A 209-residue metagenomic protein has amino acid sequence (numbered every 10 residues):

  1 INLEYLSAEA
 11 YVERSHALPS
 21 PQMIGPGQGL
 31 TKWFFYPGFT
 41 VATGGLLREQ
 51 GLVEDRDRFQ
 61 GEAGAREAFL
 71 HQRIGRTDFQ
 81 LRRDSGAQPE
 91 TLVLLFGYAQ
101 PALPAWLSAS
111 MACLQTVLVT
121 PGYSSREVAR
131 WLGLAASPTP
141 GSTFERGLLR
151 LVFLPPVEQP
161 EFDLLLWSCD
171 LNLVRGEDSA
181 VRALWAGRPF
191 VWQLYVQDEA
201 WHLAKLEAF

Functional and structural regions predicted by a protein language model:
Y5-S7, G122-S125, E177-S179: Short, polar loop motifs at secondary-structure junctions
S7-P104: A nucleotide-sugar donor-handling region in carbohydrate enzymes
V12-Q22, S108-S110, A129-T143, K205: Short, aromatic/basic amphipathic alpha-helical patches
P101-A105, R126, F162, A180-V181: Short, well-ordered alpha-helical microsegments
A105-V117: Short hydrophobic signal-anchor/transmembrane segments that target glycosyltransferases and glycosylation machinery
L114-P155: Catalytic donor nucleotide-activated moiety binding site of glycosyltransferases and closely related
P156-K205: A donor-sugar binding/catalytic signature common to diverse glycosyltransferases and related nucleotide-sugar
